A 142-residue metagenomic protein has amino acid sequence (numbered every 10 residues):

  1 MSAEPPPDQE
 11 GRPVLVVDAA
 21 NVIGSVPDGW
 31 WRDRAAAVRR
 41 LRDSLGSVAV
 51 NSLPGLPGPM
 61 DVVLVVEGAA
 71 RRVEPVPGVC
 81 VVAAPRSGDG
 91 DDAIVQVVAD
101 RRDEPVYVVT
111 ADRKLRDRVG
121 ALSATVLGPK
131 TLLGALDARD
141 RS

Functional and structural regions predicted by a protein language model:
A3-V17, V22-S142: Nuclease catalytic cores that cleave nucleic-acid phosphodiester bonds, predominantly acidic two-metal-ion
